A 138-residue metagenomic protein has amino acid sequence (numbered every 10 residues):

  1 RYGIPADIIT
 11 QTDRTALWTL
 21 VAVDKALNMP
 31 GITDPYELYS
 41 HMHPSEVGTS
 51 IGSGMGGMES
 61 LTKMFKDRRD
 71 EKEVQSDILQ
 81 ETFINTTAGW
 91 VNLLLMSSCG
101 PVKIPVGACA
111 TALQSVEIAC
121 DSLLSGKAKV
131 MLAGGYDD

Functional and structural regions predicted by a protein language model:
R1-V47, G57, I118: Conserved active-site "lid/cap" helical segment
Q11-A16, S40-M42, Q75-I84, K103-T111: Active-site nucleophile and cofactor-binding loops and adjacent substrate-binding regions of central metabolic enzymes
T19-M29, I84, V102-D137: Active-site-proximal alpha-helical scaffold in enzymes
P44-V47, V74, S97-P101, G126-M131: Short coil/turn connectors at secondary-structure junctions
G48-G52: Short, conserved beta-strand segments within well-ordered enzyme catalytic domains that often line or immediately flank
S53-M55, G135-D138: Glycine-rich beta-alpha junction loops
S53-P105: Active-site-proximal gating segment of KS-fold condensing enzymes and close homologs
R69-E73, E117, D138: Glycine-/small-residue-rich "gating" segment that lines the acyl/pantetheine channel and substrate pocket
